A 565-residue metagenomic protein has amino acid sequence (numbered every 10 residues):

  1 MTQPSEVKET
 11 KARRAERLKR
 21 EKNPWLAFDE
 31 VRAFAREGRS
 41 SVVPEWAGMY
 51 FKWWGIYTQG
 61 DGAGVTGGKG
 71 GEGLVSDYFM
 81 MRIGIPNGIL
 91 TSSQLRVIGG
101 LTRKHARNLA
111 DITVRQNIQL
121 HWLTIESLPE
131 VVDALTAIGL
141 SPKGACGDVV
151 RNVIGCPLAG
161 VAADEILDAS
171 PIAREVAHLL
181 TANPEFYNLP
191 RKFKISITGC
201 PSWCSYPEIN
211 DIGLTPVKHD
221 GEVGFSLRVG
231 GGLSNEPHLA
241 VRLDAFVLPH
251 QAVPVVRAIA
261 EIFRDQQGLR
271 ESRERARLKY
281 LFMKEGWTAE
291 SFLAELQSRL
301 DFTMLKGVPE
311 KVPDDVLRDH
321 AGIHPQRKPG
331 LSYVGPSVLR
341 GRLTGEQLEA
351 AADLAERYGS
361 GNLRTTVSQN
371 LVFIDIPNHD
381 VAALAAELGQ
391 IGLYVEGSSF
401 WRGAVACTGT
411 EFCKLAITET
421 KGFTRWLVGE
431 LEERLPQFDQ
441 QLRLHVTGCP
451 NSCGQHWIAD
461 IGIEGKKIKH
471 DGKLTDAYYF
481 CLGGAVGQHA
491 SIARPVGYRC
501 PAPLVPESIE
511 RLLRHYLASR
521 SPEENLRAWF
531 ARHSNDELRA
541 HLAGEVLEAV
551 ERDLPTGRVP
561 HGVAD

Functional and structural regions predicted by a protein language model:
M1-D565: Peripheral terminal and linker regions in Fe-S/redox and tRNA-modifying enzymes
